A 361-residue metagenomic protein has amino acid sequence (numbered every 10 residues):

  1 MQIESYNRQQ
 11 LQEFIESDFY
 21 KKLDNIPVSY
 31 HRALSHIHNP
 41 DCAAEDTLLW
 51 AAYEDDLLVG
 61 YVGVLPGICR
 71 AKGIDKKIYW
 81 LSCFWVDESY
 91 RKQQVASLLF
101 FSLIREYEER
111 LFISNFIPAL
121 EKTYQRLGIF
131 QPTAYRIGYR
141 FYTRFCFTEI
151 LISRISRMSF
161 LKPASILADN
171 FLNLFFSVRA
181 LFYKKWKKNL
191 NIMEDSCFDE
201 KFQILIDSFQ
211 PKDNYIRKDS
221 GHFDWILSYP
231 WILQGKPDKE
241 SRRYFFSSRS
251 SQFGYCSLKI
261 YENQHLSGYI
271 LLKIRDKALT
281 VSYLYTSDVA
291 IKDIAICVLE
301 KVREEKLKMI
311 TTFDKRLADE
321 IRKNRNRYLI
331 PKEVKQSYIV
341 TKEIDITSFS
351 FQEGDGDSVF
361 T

Functional and structural regions predicted by a protein language model:
I3-Y6, L11-E54, V59, P132-I274: Amide-forming acyltransferase catalytic core, primarily the GNAT-like/NAT-type and related acyltransferase folds
V28-Y30, C42, L48, V62-L65 (+3 more regions): An N-terminal, globular interaction/scaffold subdomain
E45, I74, A96, I113-I117 (+3 more regions): Active-site-proximal structural scaffolding
G63, W80-F84, L103: Basic, Lys/Arg-rich alpha-helical nucleic-acid-recognition elements, primarily the DNA-binding modules of transcription
P66, R110-I166, S228-P230, K239-R249 (+3 more regions): Active-site/acyl-donor-binding loops of N-acyltransferases
C69-W80, R91, I274-V281: A conserved beta-turn-beta hairpin within the catalytic core of GNAT-like acetyltransferases that forms part
C83-E88, Y283-L284: Short, basic, glycine/proline-bearing loop/turn elements
V86, R91-E106, V289-K301: Conserved acetyl-CoA-binding loop-helix of GNAT-fold acetyltransferases
